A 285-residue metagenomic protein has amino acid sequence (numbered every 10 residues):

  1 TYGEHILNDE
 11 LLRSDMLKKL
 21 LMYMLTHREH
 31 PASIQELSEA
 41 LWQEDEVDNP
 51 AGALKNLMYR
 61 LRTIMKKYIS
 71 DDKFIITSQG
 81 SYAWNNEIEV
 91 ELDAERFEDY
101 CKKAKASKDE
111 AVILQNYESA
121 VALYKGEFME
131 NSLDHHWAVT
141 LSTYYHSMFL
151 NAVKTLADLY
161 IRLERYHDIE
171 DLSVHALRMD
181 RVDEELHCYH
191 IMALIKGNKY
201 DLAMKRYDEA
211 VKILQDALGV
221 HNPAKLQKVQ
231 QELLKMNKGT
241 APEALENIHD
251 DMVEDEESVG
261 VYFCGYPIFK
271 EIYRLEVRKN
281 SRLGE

Functional and structural regions predicted by a protein language model:
T1-D171: Intrinsically disordered, low-complexity protein-interaction/activation regions
F97, D250-D251, G284-E285: Active-site-flanking beta-strand signature of metal-NTP-handling nucleotidyl enzymes and homologous cyclase-like
K105-F128, Y144-T240: An N-terminal, helix-rich hydrophobic module
L245-Y266: Amphipathic HAMP/coiled-coil signal-transducing linker helices that couple sensory inputs to cytosolic output domains
C264-G284: Short regulatory alpha-helical coupling segments that immediately precede and/or link into cyclic nucleotide signaling
